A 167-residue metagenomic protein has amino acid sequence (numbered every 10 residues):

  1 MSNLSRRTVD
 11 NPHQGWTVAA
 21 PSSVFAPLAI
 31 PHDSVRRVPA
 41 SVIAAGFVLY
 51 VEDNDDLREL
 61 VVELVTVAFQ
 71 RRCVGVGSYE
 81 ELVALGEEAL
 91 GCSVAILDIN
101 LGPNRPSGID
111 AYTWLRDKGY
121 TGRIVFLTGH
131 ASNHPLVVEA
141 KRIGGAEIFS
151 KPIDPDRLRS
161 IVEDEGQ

Functional and structural regions predicted by a protein language model:
M1-L49, N54-E63, A68-R72, R116 (+1 more regions): Non-catalytic signal-transmission and effector/linker regions of two-component phosphorelay proteins
V62, V74-V94, I99-G102: Acidic, metal-coordinating helix/loop segments flanking the phosphotransfer/catalytic sites of two-component signaling
N100, A131-S132: Conserved phosphotransfer active-site motifs of two-component signaling proteins, especially the receiver
S107-T121, E139: Short amphipathic alpha-helix used as the core "switch/output" element in two-component signaling
L127-T128: Hydrophobic/aromatic residues positioned on beta-strands within the core alpha/beta folds
E139-E147: As written
S150-K151: A Lys-centered signature of the CheY-like receiver
